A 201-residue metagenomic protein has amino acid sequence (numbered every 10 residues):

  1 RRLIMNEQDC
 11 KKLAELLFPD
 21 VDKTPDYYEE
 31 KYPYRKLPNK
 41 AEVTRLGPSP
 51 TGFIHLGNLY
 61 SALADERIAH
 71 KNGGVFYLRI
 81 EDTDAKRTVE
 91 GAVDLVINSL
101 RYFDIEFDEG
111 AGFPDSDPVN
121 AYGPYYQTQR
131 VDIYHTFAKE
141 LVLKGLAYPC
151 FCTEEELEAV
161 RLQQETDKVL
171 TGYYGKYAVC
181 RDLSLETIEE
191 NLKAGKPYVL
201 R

Functional and structural regions predicted by a protein language model:
R1-I4: Short, Lys/Arg-enriched N-terminal segments with co-localized hydrophobic residues within the first ~10-30 amino acids
N6-T166: N-terminal Rossmann-like or analogous alpha/beta NTP/dinucleotide-binding catalytic cores that position adenine
E140, K144-R201: Active-site cores that bind ATP or allylic diphosphates and position pyrophosphate for catalysis
